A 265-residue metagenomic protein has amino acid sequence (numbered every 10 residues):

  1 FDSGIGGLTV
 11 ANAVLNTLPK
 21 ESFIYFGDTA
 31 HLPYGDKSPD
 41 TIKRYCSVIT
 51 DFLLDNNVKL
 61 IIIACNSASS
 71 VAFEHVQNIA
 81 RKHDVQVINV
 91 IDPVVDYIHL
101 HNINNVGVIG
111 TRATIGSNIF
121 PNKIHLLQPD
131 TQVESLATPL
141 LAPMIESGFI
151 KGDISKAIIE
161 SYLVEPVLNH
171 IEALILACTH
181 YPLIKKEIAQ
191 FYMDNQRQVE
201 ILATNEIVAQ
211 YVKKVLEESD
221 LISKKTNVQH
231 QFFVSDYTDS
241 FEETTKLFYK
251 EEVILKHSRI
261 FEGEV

Functional and structural regions predicted by a protein language model:
F1-V265: Non-catalytic structural scaffold of enzyme domains
